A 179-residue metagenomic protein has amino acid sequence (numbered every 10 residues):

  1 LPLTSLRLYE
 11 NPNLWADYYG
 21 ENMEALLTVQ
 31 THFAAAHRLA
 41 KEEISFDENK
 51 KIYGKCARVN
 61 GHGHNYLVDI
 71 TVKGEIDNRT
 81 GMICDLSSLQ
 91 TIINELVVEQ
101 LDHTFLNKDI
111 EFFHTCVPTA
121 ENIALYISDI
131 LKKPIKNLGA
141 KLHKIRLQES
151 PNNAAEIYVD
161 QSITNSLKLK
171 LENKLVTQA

Functional and structural regions predicted by a protein language model:
L1-A179: Charge-rich, low-complexity N-terminal segments
